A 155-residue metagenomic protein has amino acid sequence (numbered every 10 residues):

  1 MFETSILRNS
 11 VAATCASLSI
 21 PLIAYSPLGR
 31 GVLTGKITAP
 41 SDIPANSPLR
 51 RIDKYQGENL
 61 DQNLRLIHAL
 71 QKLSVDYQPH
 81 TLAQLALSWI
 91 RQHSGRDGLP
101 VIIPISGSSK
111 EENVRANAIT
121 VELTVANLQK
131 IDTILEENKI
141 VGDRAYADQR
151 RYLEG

Functional and structural regions predicted by a protein language model:
M1-D143, D148-G155: Beta/alpha (TIM)-barrel catalytic core signal, keyed to glycine-rich beta->alpha loops juxtaposed to Asp/Glu that bind
